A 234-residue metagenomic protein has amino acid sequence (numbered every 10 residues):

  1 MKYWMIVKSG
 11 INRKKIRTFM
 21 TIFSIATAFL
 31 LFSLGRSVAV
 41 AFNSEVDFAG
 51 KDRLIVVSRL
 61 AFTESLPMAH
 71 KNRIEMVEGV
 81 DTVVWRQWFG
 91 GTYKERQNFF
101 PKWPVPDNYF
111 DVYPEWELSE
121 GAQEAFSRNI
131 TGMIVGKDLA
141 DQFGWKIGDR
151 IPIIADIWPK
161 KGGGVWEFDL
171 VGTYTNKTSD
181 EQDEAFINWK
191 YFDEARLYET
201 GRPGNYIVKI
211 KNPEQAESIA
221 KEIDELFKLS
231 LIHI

Functional and structural regions predicted by a protein language model:
M1-F32: N-terminal Sec/SRP start-transfer signal
T18, V38, Q215-A216: Short phosphate-engaging motifs
A26-W103, D107-N108, E120-N129, D141 (+2 more regions): Hydrophobic, regular-secondary-structure patches
F32, M133, K209: Active-site-adjacent beta-strand anchor residues
F48, L60, V77, I157-I232: Mechanotransmission and gating elements of multispan inner-membrane complexes involved in transport and envelope
I55, G132, N205-I207: Short aromatic/hydrophobic contact patches that present stacked aromatics for nucleic-acid/ligand binding
R86-Q87, E95-P106, E117-F192: Hydrophobic secondary-structure segments that place a key small or acidic residue at a functional site
